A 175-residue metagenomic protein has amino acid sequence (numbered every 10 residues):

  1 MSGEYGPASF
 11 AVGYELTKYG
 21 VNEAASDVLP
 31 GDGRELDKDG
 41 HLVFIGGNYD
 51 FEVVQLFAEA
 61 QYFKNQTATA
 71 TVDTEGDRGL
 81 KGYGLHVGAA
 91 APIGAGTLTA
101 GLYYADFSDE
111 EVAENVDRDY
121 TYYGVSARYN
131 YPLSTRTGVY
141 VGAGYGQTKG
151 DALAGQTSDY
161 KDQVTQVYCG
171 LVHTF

Functional and structural regions predicted by a protein language model:
S2-G124: Detector for outer-membrane/organellar transmembrane beta-barrel domains, recognizing the amphipathic beta-strand
H41, G96, Y129-Y131, T137 (+1 more regions): Polar/charged side chains located within well-ordered beta-strands of beta-rich proteins
N115-D117, Q156-Y160: Short proline/glycine-enriched turn/loop segments at secondary-structure junctions
V125-G150, Y160, V167: C-terminal closing repeat unit and adjoining cap/tail of repeat-based domains
D162-F175: Outer-membrane beta-barrel "beta-signal"
